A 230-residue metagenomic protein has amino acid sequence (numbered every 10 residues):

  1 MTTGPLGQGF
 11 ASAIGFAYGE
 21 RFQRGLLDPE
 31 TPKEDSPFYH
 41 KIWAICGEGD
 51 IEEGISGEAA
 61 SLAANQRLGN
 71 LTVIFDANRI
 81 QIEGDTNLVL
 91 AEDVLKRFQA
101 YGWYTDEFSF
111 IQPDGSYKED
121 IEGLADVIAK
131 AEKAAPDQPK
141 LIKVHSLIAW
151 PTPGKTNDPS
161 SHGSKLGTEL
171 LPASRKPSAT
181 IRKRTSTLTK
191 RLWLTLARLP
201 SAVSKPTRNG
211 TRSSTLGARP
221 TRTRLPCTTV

Functional and structural regions predicted by a protein language model:
M1-Q66: Cofactor-binding active-site loop characterized by glycine-rich and histidine/acidic residues
D35-H40, I45-C46, D50-I51, T72-I74 (+1 more regions): Conserved acidic/glycine
G69: Short acidic/polar active-site loop segments enriched in Thr and Asp
